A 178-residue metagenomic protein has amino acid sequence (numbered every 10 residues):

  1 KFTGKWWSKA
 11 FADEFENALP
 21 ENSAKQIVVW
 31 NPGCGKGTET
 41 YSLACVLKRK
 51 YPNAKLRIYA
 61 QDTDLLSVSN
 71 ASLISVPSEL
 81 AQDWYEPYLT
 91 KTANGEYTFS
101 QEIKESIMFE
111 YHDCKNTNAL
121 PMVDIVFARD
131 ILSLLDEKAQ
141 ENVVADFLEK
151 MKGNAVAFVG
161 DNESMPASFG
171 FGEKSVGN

Functional and structural regions predicted by a protein language model:
K1-I27: Conserved AdoMet
K25-S42, R57-Y59: Conserved class I S-adenosyl-L-methionine
V46-R57: Conserved S-adenosyl-L-methionine
L56-F127, I131, A139, M165: Extended basic-aromatic, gly/pro-enriched interface segments that bind polyanionic ligands
I125, P166-N178: Core SAM-dependent methyltransferase catalytic element
D136: ABC-family nucleotide-binding domains
E141-G153: A short glycine-rich, Lys/Arg-flanked "PGG" loop and its adjoining helix->strand segment in the class I
G153-N162: Conserved beta-strand signature within the Rossmann-like core of class I S-adenosyl-L-methionine
